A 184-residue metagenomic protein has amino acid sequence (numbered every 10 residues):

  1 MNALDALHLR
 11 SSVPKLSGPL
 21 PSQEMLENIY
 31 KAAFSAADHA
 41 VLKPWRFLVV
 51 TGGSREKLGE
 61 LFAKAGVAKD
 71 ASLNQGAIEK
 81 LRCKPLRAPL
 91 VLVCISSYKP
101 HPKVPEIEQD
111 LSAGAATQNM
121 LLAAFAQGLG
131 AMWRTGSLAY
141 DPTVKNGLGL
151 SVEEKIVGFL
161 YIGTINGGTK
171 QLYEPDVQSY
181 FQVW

Functional and structural regions predicted by a protein language model:
M1-R87, W184: N-terminal amphipathic, basic helical "cap/leader" segment at the start of enzyme domains
A3-A6, S12, I156-W184: C-terminal helix-cap and adjacent tail motif
A33, L92, Y98-N146: Small-aliphatic-rich amphipathic alpha-helix that forms the alpha element of a beta-alpha
V49-T51, V93, Y161: Short, well-ordered beta-strand micro-motif
G52-S54, S97-Y98, T164-G167: Short loop segments at secondary-structure junctions
V67, L86-K99: Acidic-glycine-rich active-site phosphate/pyrophosphate-binding loop
V144-K155: Short, electropositive alpha-helical surface patch
